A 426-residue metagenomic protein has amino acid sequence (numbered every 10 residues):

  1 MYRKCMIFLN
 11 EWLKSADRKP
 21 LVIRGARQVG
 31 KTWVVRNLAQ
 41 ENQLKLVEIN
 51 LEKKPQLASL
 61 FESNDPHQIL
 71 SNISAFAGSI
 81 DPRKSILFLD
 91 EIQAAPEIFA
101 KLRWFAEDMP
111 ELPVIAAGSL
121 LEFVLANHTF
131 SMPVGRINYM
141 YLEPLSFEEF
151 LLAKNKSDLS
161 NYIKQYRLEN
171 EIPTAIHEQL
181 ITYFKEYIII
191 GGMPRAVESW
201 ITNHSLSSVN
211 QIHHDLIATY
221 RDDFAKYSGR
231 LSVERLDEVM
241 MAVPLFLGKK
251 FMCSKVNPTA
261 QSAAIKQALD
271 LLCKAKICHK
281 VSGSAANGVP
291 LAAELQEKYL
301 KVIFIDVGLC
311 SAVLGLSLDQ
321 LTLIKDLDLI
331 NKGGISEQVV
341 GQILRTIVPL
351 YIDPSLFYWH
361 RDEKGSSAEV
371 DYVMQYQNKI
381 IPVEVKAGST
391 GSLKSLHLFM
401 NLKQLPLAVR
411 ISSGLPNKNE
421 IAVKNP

Functional and structural regions predicted by a protein language model:
M1-A16: Pre-Walker A adenine-sensing motif
I23: Hydrophobic anchor at the beta1->P-loop junction of P-loop NTPases
K31: Conserved lysine of the Walker
V34, L38: Hydrophobic positions on the alpha1 helix immediately C-terminal to the Walker A/P-loop
K53-P82: Short glycine-rich substrate-engagement loop in P-loop NTPases that contacts/grips substrate
F88, P113-S119, Y141: Structural recognition of the conserved hydrophobic beta-strand(s) that form the central parallel beta-sheet of P-loop
N127-L245: Interdomain motor-coupling "hinge/lid" segment immediately C-terminal to the ATP-binding subdomain of NTP-driven enzymes
V197-A368, M374: Accessory nucleic acid-recognition modules appended to NTPase machines
